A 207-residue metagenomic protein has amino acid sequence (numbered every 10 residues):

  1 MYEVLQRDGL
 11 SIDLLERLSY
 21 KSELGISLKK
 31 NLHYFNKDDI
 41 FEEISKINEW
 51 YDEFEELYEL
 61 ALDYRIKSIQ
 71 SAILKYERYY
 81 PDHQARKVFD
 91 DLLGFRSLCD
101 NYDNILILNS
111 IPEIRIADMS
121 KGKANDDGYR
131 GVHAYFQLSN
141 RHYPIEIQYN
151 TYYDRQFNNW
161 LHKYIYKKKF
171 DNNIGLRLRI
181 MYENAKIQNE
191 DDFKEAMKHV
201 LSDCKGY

Functional and structural regions predicted by a protein language model:
M1-K46, Q148-Y207: An acidic, glycine-/histidine-flanked metal-binding catalytic module
I12-L18, K46-L57, L98-I107, D191-F193: Short low-complexity stretches enriched in small and charged residues
F35-Y80: Surface-exposed, low-hydrophobicity interaction/linker segments
Y76-D90: Short, charged/polar, low-complexity loop and linker segments that flank or interrupt alpha-helical bundles
R86, D91-L93, L98-N189: Long beta-strand-rich cores associated with HINT superfamily self-processing modules
